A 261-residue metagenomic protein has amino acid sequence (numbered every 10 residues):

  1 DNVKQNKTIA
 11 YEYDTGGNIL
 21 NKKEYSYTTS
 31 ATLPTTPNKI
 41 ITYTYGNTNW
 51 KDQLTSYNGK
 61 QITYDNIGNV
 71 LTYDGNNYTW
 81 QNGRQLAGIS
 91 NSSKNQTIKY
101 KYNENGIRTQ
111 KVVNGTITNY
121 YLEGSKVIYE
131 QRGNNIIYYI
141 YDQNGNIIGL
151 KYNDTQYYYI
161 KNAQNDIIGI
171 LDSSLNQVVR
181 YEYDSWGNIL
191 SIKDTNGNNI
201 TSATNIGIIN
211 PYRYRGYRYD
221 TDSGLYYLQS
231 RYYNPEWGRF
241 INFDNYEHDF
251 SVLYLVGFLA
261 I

Functional and structural regions predicted by a protein language model:
D1, K7, E12-K22, P37 (+10 more regions): A short glycine-rich beta-turn/N-cap micro-motif
N2-V3, T28-N38, N198-A203, L255-F258: Intrinsically disordered, low-complexity Ser/Thr- and acidic-rich flexible linkers and loops, especially at boundaries
Q5-K7, Y57-N58, T72-G75, K94-Q96 (+6 more regions): Short, small/polar residue-rich loop motifs at catalytic or cofactor-binding pockets
T8-A10, I40-T42, Q61, N77 (+5 more regions): Well-ordered beta-strand positions in beta-sheet-rich domains
Y11, Y27-T29, K60-I62, N77-Y78 (+8 more regions): A short acidic/small-residue loop/turn micro-motif
Y43-Y45, N153-Q229, E236, F250: A motif-centric feature for acidic-aromatic and gly/ser/thr-rich catalytic loops and repeats
E130-R132, T204: Low-complexity, Ser/Thr/Pro-rich intrinsically disordered linker/stalk segments at domain junctions
N188-I192, N234-I241, N245-I261: Short, low-complexity export/processing leader segments characterized by acidic and small residues
